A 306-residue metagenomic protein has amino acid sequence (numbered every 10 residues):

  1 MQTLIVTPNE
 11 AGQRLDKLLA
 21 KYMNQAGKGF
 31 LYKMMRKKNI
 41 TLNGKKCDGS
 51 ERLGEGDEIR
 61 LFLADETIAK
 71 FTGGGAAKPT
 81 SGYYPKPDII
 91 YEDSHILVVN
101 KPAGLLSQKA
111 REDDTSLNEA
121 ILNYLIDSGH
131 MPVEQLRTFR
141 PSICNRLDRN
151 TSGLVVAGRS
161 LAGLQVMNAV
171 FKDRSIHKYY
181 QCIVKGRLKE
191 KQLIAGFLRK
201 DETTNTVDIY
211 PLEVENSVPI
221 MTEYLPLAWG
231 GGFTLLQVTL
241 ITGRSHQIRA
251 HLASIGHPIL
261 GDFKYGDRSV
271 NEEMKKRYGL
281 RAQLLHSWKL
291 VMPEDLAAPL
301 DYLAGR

Functional and structural regions predicted by a protein language model:
M1-E202, E215, W229, P299: RNA pseudouridine synthases
M1-K33, D65, G82-P87, T206-D208 (+4 more regions): Pseudouridine synthases involved in rRNA/tRNA modification
N43, Q108, G158, Y210 (+2 more regions): Thr-Gly-centered strand-to-loop micro-motif
